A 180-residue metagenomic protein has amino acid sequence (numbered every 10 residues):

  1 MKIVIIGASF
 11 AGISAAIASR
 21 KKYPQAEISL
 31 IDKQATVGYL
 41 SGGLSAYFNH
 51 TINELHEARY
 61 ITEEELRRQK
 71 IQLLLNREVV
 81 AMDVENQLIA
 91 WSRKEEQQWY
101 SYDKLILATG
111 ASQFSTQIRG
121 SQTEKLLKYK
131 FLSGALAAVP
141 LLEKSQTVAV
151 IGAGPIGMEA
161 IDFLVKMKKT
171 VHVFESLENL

Functional and structural regions predicted by a protein language model:
M1-Q72, F163-L180: Beta1-alpha1 glycine-rich phosphate/pyrophosphate-binding loop at the start of Rossmann-like nucleotide-binding domains
M1-V4, R59-I151, H172: FAD-binding core/adjacent interface of flavoenzyme oxidoreductases
F10-S14, A35, A111-Q113, S133 (+1 more regions): Residue-level detector of alpha-helix initiation sites
S14-A18, G134-A137, E159: Residues within well-formed alpha-helices
L30-Q34, G43, K94, G120-S121 (+1 more regions): Residue-level detector of alpha-helical recognition elements and their boundaries
P155-I161: Mid-domain beta-loop-alpha active-site segment that forms a flexible, acidic cofactor/metal-binding surface
